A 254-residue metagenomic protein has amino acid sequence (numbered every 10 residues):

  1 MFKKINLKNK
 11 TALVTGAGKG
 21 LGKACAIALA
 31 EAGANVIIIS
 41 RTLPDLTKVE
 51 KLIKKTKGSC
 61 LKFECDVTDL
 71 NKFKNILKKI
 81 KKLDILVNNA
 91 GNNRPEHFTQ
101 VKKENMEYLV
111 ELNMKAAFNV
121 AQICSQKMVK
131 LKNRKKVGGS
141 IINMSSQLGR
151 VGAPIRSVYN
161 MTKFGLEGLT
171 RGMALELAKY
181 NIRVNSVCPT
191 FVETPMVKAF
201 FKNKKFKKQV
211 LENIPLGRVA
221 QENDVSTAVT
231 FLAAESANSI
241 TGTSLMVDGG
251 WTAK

Functional and structural regions predicted by a protein language model:
F2-K3, V151, T230, T241-K254: Short C-terminal tail/terminal secondary-structure segment of NAD(P)H-dependent dehydrogenase/reductase domains
T11, G18-G20: Conserved glycine-rich cofactor-binding loop
H97-F98, K102-V110, V210: Substrate-binding pocket helix/loop in short-chain dehydrogenase/reductase
T99, V151-S157, K179-Y180, G217 (+1 more regions): Active-site loop immediately N-terminal to the catalytic Tyr-X3-Lys motif of short-chain dehydrogenase/reductase
A121, T162, T170: Active-site helix of classical SDR
S146: Residue(s) in the substrate-gating loop at a strand-loop-helix junction that position the organic substrate next
A178, R183, I240-G242: Short, small/polar-rich loop/turn modules that mediate ligand/substrate recognition or access, typified
